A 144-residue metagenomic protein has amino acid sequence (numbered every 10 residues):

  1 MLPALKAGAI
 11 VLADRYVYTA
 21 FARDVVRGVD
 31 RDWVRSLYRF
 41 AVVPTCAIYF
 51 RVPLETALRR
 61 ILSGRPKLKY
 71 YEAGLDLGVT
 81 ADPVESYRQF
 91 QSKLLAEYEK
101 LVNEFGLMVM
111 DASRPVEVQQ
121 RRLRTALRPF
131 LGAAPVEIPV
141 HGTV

Functional and structural regions predicted by a protein language model:
M1-P66: ATP-dependent NMP and nucleoside kinases share a basic, alpha-helical "lid"
R59-V144: NTP-dependent small-molecule kinase module
